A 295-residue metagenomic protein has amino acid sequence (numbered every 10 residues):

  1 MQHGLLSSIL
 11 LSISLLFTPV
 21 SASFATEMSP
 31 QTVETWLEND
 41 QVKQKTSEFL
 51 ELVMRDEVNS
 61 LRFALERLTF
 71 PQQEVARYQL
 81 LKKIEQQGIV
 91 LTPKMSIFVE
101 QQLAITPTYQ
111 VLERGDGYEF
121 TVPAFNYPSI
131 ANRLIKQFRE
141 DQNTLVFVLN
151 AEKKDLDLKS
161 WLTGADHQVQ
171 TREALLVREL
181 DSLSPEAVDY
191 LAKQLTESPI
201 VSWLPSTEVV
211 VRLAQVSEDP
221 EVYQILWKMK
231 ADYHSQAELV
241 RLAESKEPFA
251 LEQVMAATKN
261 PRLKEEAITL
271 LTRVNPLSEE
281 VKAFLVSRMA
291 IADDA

Functional and structural regions predicted by a protein language model:
M1-T26: Gram-negative bacterial Sec-dependent N-terminal signal peptides
T26-L180, A187, L191: N-terminal Sec/ER secretory leader and immediately downstream segment of secreted/extracellular precursors
K45-T46, V58-L61, R77, V188 (+6 more regions): Short amphipathic alpha-helical segments that mediate assembly, nucleic-acid/protein binding, or membrane association
L65-E66, P248-A295: Hydrophilic extracytoplasmic domains
L134-I135, N143-N150, K159-H167, E173-S182 (+3 more regions): Structural detector for internal amphipathic alpha-helices that build alpha-solenoid repeat scaffolds
E221-I225, M255-A257: Short low-complexity stretches enriched in small and charged residues
